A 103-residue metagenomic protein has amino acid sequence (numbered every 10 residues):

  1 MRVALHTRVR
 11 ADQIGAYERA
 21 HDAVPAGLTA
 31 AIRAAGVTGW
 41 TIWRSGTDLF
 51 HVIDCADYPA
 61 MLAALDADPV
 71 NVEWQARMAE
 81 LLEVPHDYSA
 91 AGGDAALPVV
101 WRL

Functional and structural regions predicted by a protein language model:
M1, R102-L103: Basic/polar N-terminal segments that are highly enriched at the extreme N-terminus, encompassing both cleavable
M1-A16: Short glycine-/aliphatic-rich beta-strand segments at the starts of folded cytosolic domains
Q13-V37: Short amphipathic alpha-helical segments
Y17, H21, H51, M61: Hydrophobic pocket/interface hotspot
P25, W40, W74-Q75: Tryptophan-centric aromatic hotspots in well-structured domains and transmembrane helices
T29-F50, D54-Y58: Short, glycine- and small/hydrophobic-rich beta-strand elements in well-ordered beta-sheets
A35, C55-G93: An amphipathic, aromatic/His-enriched active-site/gating alpha helix that lines ligand/cofactor pockets
A95-W101: Eukaryote-biased recognition of C-terminal alpha-helical segments
